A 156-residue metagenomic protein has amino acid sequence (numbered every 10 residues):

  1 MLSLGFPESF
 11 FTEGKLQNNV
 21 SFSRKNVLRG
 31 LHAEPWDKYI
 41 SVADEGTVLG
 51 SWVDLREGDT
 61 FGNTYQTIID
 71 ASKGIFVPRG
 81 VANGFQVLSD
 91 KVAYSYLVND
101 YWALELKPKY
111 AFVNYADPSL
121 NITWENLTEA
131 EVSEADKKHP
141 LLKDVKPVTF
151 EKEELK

Functional and structural regions predicted by a protein language model:
M1-D70, S89-K91, V98-K156: Non-catalytic, conserved peripheral segments adjacent to functional cores
I75, N83-L88, Y96, L104: Short beta-strand His + acidic residue motifs that chelate non-heme Fe in jelly-roll/DSBH and cupin folds
